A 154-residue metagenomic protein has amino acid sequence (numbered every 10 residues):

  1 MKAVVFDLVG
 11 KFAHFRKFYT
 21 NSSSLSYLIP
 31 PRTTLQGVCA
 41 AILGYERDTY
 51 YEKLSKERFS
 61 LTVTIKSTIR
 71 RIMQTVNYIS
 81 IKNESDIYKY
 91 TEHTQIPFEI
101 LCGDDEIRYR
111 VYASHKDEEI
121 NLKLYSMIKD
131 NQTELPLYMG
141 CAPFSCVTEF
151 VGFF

Functional and structural regions predicted by a protein language model:
M1-T20: N-terminal, Lys/Arg- and Ser/Thr-rich interaction peptides
A3, R58-S60, E106-R110: Extracellular structured ligand-interaction cores
D7, T62-T64, Y112: Residues in well-ordered beta-strands of folded domains
G10-A13, Y27, I96: Flexible, active-site-adjacent loop/turn segments at secondary-structure boundaries
F15, L35, S60-L61, S145-F154: Generic preference for hydrophobic/aromatic residues in regular secondary structure cores
F18-D86: Glycine/small-residue-rich interface belts in oligomeric ring/scaffold proteins and their assembly partners
K66-F154: Internal, well-folded beta-alpha domain core
